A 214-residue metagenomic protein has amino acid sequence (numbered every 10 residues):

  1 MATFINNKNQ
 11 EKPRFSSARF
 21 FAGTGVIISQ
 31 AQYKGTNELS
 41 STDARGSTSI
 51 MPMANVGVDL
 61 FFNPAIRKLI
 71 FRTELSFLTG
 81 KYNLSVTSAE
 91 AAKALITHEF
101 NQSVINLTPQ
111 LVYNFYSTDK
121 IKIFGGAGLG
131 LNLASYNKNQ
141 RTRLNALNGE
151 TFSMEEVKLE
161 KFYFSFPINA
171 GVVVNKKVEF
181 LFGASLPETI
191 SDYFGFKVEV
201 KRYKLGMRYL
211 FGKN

Functional and structural regions predicted by a protein language model:
A2-F4: Compositionally biased alpha-helical segments
F15-M51, L210-N214: Short glycine/proline- and aromatic-enriched beta-strand/turn motifs that initiate or cap beta-hairpins
S16-A18, T48-A54, N101-L107, I121-I123 (+2 more regions): Residues that define the transmembrane beta-barrel architecture of outer-membrane proteins
A22-V26, A54-F62, L75-F77, L107-Y113 (+4 more regions): Residues on the lipid-exposed face of transmembrane beta-strands in outer-membrane beta-barrel proteins
I27-Y33, L78-T87, N114, N132-Y136 (+2 more regions): Sequence/structural signature of outer-membrane beta-barrel proteins
Y33-R45, K81-Q102, N137-K158, D192-F196: Flexible, solvent-exposed loop segments that connect beta-strands
N63-I66, Y116-K120, N175-K177, G212-N214: Outer-membrane beta-barrel channels and translocator barrels
E156-V157, Y163-N214: Predominantly the C-terminal beta-signal and adjacent terminal strand-loop region of outer-membrane beta-barrel
